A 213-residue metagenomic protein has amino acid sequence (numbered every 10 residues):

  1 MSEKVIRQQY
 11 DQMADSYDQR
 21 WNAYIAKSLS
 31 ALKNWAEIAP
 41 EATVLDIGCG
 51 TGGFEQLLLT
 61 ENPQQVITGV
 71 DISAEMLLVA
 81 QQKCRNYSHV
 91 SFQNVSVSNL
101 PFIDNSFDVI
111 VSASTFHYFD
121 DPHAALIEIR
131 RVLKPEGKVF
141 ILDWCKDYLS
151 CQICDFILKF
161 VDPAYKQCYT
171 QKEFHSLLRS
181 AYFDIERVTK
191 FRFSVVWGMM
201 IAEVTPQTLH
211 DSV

Functional and structural regions predicted by a protein language model:
M1-A39, G53-L57, M76-V79, K83 (+2 more regions): Conserved class I S-adenosyl-L-methionine
K4, W21, F140-M199: C-terminal alpha-helical "lid/dimerization" subdomain adjacent to the S-adenosyl-L-methionine
A42, Q65, G137: Glycine-centered, small-residue-biased loops immediately flanking beta-strands in adenine/cofactor-binding cores
L45-I47, T51-N99: Class I SAM-dependent methyltransferase SAM/SAH-binding core
S98-V109: A short acidic, Gly/Pro-enriched loop at the edge of an enzyme's catalytic core that lines a small-molecule cofactor
V109-D121: A short SAM/SAH-binding and catalytic strip from SAM-dependent methyltransferases
H123-P135: A short glycine-rich, Lys/Arg-flanked "PGG" loop and its adjoining helix->strand segment in the class I
M200-V213: C-terminal lobe and adjacent flexible extensions of AdoMet/dcAdoMet transferase-like proteins
